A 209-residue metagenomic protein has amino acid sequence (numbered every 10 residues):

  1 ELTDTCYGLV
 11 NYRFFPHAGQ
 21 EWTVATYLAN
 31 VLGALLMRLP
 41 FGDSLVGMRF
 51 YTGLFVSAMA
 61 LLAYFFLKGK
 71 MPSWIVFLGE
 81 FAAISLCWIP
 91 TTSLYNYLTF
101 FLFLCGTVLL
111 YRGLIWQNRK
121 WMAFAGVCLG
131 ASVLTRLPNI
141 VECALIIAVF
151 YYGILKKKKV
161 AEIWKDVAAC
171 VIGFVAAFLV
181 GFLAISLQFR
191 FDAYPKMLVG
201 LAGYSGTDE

Functional and structural regions predicted by a protein language model:
E1-N11, Q20-L36, G42-V46, F189-R190: Extracytoplasmic catalytic/substrate-binding loops of multi-pass membrane glycan-assembly enzymes
L2-F15, V167, I185-E209: Extracytoplasmic catalytic-loop and juxtamembrane helix elements of membrane-embedded, polyprenol/dolichol-linked
F50-M71, C105: Transmembrane-helix motifs of polytopic, lipid-linked glycan transferases
L61-S85, K120: Transmembrane-helix signature of polytopic, membrane-embedded enzymes that assemble or transfer cell-envelope glycans
K68-S73, G106-M122, S132, K158: Membrane-interface transmembrane helices that cradle and orient dolichyl/undecaprenyl
I84-W88, W121-A148, A176: Membrane-interface alpha helices of multi-pass inner-membrane proteins
T91-F100: Short acidic/glycine- and proline-prone juxtamembrane loop motifs at membrane-interface regions of multi-pass membrane
L114-I115, E142-L179, L183, L187: Perimembrane helix-loop-helix junctions
